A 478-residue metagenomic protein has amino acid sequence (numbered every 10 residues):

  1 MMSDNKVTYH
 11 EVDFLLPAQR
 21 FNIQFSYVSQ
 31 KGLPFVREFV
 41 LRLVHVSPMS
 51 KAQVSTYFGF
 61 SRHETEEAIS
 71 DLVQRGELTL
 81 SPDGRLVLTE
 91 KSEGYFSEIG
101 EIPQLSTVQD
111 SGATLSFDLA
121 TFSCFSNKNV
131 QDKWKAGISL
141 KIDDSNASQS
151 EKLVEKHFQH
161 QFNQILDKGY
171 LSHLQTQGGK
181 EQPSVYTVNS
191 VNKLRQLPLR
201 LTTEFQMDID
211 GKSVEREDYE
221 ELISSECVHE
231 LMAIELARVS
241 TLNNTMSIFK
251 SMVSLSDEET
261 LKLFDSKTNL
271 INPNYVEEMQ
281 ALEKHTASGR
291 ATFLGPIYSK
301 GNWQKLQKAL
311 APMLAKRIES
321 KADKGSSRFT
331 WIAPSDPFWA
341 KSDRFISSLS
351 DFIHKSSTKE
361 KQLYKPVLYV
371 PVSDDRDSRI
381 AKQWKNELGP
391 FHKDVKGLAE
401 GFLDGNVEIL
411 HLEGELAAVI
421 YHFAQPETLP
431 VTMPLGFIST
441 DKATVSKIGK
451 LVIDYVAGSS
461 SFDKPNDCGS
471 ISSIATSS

Functional and structural regions predicted by a protein language model:
M1-N5: Basic, amphipathic N-terminal segments
H10-V40, E64: Short alpha-helical segments that sit at the start of domains
F21, F25, D143-S327, W331-S478: PLD/PLD-like phosphodiesterase catalytic module centered on the HKD motif
Q30-Y57: Short amphipathic alpha-helical interface segments
F58-Q74: Short amphipathic alpha-helical interaction segments
V73-D83: A short, conserved structural fragment
G84-E90: Minor-groove-contacting beta-hairpin "wing" of winged helix-turn-helix DNA-binding domains
E90-D143: Short, amphipathic alpha-helical interaction segments positioned at domain boundaries
